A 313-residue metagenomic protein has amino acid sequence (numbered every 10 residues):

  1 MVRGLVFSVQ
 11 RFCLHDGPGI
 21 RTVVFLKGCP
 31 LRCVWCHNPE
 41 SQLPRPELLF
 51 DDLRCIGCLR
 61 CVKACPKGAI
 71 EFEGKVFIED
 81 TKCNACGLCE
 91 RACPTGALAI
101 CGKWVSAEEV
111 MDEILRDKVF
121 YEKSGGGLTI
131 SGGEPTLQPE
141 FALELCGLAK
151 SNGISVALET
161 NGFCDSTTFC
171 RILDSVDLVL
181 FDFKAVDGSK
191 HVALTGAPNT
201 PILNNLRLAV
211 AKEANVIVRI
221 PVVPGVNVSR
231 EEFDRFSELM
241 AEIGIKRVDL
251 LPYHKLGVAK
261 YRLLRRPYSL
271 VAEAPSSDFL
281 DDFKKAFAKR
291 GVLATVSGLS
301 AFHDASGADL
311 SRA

Functional and structural regions predicted by a protein language model:
M1-P18, V210-E213, V222-A313: Auxiliary Fe-S-binding modules of radical SAM enzymes
L5-F7, E73, E159-F163: Short gly/ser/thr-rich secondary-structure transition/capping motifs
V6-R60, V76-A85: N-terminal pre-triad scaffold of radical SAM enzymes
D16-P18, F25, Q42-L43, E47-D52 (+2 more regions): N-terminal-biased segments
R32, P66, C89, P94 (+3 more regions): Short loop/turn motifs at secondary-structure junctions
V34-S41, R60-I78, L88-W104: Iron-sulfur cluster-binding cysteine motifs and their immediate structural context in ferredoxin-like electron-transfer
D52, V192-P198, R265-A272: Short glycine-enriched, charge-decorated loop/helix-capping segments at active-site entrances that position
E108-G257, R262: Conserved AdoMet/S-adenosylmethionine-binding subsite of the radical SAM
